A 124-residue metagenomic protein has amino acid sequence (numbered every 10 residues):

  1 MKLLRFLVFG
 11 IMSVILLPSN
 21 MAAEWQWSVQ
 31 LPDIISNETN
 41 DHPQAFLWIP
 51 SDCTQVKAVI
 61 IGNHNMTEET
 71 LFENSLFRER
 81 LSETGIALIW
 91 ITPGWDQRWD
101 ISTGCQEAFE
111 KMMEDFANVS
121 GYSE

Functional and structural regions predicted by a protein language model:
M1-V8: Bacterial N-terminal signal peptides that target proteins for export
V8-L16: Bacterial N-terminal signal peptides
N20-V59: A domain-start/cap signature at the N-terminus of enzymes
N37-T39, E69-E73, I101-A108: Extracytoplasmic/periplasmic, Sec-exported soluble proteins
I49-Q55, E79-R80, N118-E124: Surface-exposed acidic, glycine-flexible loop patches that form ligand/cofactor-binding and adhesion interfaces
C53-D100: Short substrate-entry loop that stabilizes the transition state in hydrolases
D100-E124: Alpha/beta-hydrolase active-site loop
